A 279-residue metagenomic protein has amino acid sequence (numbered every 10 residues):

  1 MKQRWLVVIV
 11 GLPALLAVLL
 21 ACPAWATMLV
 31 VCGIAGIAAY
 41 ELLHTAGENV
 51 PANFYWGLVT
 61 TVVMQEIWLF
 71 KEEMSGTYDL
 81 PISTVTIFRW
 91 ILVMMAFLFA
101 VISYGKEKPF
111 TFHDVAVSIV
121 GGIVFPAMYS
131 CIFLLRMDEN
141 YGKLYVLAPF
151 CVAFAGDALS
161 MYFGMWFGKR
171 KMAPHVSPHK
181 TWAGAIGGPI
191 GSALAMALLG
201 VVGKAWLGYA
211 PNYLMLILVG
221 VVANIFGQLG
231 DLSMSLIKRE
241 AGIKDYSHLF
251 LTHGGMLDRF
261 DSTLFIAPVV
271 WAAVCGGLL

Functional and structural regions predicted by a protein language model:
M1-V221: Membrane-embedded alpha-helical bundles of polytopic integral membrane proteins
G156, I186, L257-F265: Membrane-embedded alpha-helical segments of transport systems, primarily multispan ion/solute transporters
M161-G164, K238, I266: Generic transmembrane alpha-helix signature in multi-pass membrane proteins, especially transporters/channels
R239-S262: Interfacial loop-to-transmembrane junctions
A272-L279: Juxtamembrane boundary at the C-terminal end of a transmembrane helix
